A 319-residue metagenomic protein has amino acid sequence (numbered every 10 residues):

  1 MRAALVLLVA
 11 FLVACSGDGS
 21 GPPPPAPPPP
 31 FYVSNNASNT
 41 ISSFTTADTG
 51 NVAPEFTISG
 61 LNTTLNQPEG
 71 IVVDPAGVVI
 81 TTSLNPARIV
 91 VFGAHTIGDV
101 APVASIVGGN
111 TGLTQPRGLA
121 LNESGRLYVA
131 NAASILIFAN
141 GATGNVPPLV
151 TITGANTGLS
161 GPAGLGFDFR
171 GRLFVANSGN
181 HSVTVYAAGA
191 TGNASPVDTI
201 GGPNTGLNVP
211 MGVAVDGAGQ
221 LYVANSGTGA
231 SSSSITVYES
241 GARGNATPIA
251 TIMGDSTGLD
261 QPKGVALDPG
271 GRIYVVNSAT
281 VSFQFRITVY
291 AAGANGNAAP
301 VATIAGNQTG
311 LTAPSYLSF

Functional and structural regions predicted by a protein language model:
V9-Y32: Bacterial Sec-dependent N-terminal signal peptides
S20, A26, L61-A76, G109-S124 (+5 more regions): Beta-rich, blade/repeat-based domains predominating in secreted/periplasmic proteins but also intracellular
P24-N62, P68-V73, V90-G93, A104 (+3 more regions): An edge-strand/N-cap motif at the start of beta-rich repeat modules
P30-V33, V78-T81, R126-Y128, R172-V175 (+2 more regions): Conserved beta-propeller blade signature
N36, S83-L84, A94, A132 (+5 more regions): Short loop/turn segments immediately following the C-termini of beta-strands
N39-S43, A87-V91, A133-I137, H181-V185 (+2 more regions): A short loop-to-beta-strand structural motif that recurs across blades of beta-propeller domains
T46-G50, G93-G98, A139-G144, A187-G192 (+2 more regions): Short loop/turn segments that connect beta-strands within beta-propeller blades
V52-G60, D99-G108, V146-G154, A194-G202 (+2 more regions): Beta-propeller fold detector
